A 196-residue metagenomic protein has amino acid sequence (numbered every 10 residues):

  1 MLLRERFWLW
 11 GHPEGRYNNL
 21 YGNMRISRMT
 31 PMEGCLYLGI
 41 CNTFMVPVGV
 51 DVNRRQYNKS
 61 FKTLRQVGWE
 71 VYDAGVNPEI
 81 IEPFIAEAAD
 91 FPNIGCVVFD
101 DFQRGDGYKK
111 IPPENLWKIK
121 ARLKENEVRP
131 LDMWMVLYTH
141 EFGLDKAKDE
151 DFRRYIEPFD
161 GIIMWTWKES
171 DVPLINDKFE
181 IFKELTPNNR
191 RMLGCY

Functional and structural regions predicted by a protein language model:
M1-Y196: Glycan-processing catalytic domains of CAZymes
